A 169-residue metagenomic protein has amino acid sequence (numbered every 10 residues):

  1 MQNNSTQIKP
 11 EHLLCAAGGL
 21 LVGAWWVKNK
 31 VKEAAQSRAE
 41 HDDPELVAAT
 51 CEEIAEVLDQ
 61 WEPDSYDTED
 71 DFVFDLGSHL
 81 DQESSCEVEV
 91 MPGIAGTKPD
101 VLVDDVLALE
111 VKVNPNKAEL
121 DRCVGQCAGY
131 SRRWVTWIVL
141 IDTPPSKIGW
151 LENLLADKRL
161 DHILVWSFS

Functional and structural regions predicted by a protein language model:
Q2-L14, L21-S37: Short hydrophobic alpha-helical membrane-entry/anchor segments
E33-G77: Solvent-exposed, charged helical/coil patches that constitute nucleic-acid or partner-interaction surfaces
I54, L76, V88, V101 (+3 more regions): Hydrophobic beta-strand residues in large extracellular and virion-surface proteins
Q60-L107, P115-E119: Active-site metal-binding core of divalent-cation-utilizing nuclease and nuclease-like domains
A118-D121, S131-H162, W166-S169: Nucleic-acid nuclease catalytic cores
